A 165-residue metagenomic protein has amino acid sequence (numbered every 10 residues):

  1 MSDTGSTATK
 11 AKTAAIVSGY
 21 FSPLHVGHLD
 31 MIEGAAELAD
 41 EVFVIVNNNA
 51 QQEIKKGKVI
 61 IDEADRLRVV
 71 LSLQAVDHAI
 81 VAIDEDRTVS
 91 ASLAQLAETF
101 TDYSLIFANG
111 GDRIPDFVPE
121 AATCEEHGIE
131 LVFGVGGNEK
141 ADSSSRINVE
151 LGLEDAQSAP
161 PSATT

Functional and structural regions predicted by a protein language model:
M1-T165: Nucleotidyltransferase catalytic core that binds NTPs
